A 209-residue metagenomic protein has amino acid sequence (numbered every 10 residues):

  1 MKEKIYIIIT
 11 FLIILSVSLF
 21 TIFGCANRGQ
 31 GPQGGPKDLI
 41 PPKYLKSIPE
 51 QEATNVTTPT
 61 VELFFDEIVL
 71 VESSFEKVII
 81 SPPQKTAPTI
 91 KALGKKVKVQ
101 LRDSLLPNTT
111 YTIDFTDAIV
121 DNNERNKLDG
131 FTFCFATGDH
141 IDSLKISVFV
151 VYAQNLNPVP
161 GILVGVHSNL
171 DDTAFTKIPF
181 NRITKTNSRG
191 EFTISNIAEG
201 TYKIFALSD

Functional and structural regions predicted by a protein language model:
M1-C25: Sec-dependent bacterial lipoprotein signal peptides
G24-D209: Acidic, low-complexity Ser/Thr/Gly/Pro-rich repeat segments typical of extracellular/periplasmic and surface-exposed
